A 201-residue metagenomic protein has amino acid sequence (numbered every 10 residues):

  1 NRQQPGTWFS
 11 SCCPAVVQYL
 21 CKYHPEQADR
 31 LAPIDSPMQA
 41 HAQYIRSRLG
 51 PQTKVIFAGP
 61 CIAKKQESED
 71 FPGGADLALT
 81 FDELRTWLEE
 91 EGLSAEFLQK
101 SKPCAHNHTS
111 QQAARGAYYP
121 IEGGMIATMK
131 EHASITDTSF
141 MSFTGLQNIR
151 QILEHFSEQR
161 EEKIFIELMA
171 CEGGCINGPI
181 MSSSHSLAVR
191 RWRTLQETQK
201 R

Functional and structural regions predicted by a protein language model:
N1-R201: Iron-sulfur-associated redox domains of electron-transfer enzymes in respiratory and anaerobic energy metabolism
